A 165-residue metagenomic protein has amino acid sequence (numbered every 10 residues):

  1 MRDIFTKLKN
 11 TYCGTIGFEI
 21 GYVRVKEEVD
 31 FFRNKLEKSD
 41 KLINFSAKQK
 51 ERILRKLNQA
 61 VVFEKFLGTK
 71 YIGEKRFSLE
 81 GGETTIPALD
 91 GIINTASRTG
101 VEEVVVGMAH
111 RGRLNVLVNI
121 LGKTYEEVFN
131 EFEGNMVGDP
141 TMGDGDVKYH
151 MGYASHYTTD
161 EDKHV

Functional and structural regions predicted by a protein language model:
M1-T85, V101: Extended, charge-enriched "interface" segments that sit outside catalytic cores
R52-E64, T85-R98, P140-T159: Structured alpha-helical segments in the cores of large, soluble enzyme domains
F66-E126: Active-site pocket-lining segments that scaffold enzyme catalytic pockets across diverse folds
V105-V165: Cofactor-binding active-site loop characterized by glycine-rich and histidine/acidic residues
